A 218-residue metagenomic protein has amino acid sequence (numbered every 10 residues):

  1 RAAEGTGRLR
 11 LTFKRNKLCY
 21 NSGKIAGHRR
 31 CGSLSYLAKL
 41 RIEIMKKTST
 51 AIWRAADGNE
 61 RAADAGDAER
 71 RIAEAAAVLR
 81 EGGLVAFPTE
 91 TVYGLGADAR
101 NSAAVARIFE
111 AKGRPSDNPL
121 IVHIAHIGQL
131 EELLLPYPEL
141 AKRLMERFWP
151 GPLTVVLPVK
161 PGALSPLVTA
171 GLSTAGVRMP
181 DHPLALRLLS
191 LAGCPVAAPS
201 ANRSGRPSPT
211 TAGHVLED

Functional and structural regions predicted by a protein language model:
A2-E4, A26, A38, E43: Acidic, Ala/Val/Gly-enriched low-complexity intrinsically disordered segments
E4-T12, L34-A38: N-terminal polybasic/positive-inside topogenic patches
G5, L11, I25, K47-S49: Intrinsically disordered/low-complexity terminal segments and short unstructured peptides
Y20, I42-D218: Active-site-adjacent structural elements in enzyme catalytic cores
I25-H28, L34: N-terminal, intrinsically disordered charge-dense segments
